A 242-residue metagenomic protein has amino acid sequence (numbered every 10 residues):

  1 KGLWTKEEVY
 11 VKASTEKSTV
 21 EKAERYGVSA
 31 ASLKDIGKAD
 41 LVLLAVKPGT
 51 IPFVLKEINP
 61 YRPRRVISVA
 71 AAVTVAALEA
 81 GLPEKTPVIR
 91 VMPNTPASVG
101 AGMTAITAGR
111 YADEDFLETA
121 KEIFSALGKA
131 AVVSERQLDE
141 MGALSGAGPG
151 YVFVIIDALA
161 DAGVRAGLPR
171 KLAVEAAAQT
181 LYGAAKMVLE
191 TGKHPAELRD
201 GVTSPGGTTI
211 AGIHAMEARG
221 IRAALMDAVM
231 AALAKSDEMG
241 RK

Functional and structural regions predicted by a protein language model:
K1-K12: Long, compositionally biased stretches
W4, A77-P87, M103-M141, F153-E190 (+1 more regions): Internal alpha-helical scaffold of NAD(P)-dependent oxidoreductase catalytic cores
V9, I51, L78, P169-A176 (+2 more regions): Small-residue helix-packing motif on alpha-helices
E16-K17, E21-Y26, A30-I106: Rossmann-like NAD(P)(H) cofactor-binding subdomain of soluble oxidoreductases
T19, A39, I51, V75 (+9 more regions): A general structural signal for well-ordered alpha-helical segments in protein cores
M92-A97, G142-V152: Glycine/serine-rich anion-binding loops at beta->alpha junctions that coordinate negatively charged ligand groups
A178-K242: NAD(P)-dependent Rossmann-like dehydrogenase/reductase catalytic/cofactor-binding core
